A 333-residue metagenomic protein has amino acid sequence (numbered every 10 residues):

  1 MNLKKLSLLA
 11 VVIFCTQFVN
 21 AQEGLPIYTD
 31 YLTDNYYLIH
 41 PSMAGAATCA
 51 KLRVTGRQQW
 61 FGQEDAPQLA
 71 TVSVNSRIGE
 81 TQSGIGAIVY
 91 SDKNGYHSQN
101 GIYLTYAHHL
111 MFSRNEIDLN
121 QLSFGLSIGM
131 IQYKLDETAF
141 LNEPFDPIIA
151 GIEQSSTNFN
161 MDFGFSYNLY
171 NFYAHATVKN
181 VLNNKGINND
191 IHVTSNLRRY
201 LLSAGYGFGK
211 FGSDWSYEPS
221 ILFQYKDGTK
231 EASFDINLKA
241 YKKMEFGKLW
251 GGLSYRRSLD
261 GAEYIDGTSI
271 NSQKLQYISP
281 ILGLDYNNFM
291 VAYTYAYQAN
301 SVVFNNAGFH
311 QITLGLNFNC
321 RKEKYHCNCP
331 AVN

Functional and structural regions predicted by a protein language model:
M1, L9-A10, A232: Generic low-polarity alpha-helical segments
M1-K5, R114: Positively charged n-region of N-terminal signal peptides that target proteins for export
K5-C15: Sec-dependent N-terminal signal peptides
Q17-A21: Sec/Tat signal peptide C-region and signal peptidase I cleavage site
Q22-N333: Subset of outer-membrane beta-barrel
